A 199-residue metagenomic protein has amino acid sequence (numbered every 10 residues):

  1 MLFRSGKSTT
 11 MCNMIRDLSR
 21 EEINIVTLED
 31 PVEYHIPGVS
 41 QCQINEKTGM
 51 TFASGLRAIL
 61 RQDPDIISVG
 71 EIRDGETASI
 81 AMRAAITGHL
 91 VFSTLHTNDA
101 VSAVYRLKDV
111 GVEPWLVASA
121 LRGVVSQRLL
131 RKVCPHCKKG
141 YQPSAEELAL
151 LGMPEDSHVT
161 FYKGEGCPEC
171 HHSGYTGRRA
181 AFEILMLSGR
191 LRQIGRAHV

Functional and structural regions predicted by a protein language model:
F3-R196: Short, flexible helix-loop junctions that flank or precede catalytic/ligand sites
